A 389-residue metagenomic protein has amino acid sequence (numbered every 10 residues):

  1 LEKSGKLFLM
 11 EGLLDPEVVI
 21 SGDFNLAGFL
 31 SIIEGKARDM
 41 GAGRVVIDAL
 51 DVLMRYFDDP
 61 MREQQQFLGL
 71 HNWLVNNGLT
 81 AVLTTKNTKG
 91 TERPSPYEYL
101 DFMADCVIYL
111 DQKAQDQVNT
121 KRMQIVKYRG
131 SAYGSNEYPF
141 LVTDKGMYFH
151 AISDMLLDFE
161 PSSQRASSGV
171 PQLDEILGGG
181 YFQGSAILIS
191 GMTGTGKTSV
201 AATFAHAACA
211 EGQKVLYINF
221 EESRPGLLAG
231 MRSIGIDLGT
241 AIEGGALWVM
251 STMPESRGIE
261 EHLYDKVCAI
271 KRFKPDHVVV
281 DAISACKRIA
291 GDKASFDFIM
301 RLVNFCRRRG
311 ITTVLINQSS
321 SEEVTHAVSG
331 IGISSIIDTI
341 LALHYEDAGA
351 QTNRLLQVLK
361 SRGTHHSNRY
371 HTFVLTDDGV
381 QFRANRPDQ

Functional and structural regions predicted by a protein language model:
L1-R55, Q213-A294: Conserved inter-motif catalytic segment of the P-loop NTP-binding fold
L14, S31, G35-M40, Q112-S167 (+4 more regions): Conserved P-loop NTPase
M54-Q64, E92-S95, K287-F296, T325-A327: Conserved ATPase-coupling elements of RecA-like P-loop NTPase cores
Y56-N87, A294-S321: Substrate-engagement module of ASCE P-loop NTPases
M61, Q65-N136: Long, basic/Gly/Ser/Thr-rich N-terminal segments that mediate initial subcellular attachment or targeting
T84-D101, I316-S334: Glycine-rich, charge-decorated loop segments at or immediately adjacent to ligand/cofactor-binding or catalytic sites
V107-Y109, I187, I337-L343: Short, well-ordered beta-strand core segments
S153-G235: The Walker A/P-loop phosphate-binding site
